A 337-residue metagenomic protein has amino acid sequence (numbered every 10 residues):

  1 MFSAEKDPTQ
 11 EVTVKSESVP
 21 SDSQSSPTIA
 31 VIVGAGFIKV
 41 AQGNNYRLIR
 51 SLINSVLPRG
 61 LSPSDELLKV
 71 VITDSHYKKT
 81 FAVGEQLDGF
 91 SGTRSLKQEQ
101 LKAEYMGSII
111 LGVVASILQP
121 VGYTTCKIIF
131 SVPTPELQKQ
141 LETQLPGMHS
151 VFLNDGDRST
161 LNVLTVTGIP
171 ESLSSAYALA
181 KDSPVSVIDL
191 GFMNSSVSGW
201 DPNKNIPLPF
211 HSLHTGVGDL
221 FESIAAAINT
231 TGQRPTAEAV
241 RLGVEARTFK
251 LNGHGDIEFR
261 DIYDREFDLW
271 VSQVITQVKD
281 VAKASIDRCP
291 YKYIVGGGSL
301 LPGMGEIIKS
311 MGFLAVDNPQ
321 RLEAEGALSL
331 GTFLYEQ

Functional and structural regions predicted by a protein language model:
M1-V187, K204-D219, V240-Q337: Nucleotide/phosphate-binding catalytic cleft detector across ATP-hydrolyzing and phosphate-transferring enzymes
I188-F192: Active-site-proximal alpha-helical scaffolds that flank and shape metal-associated catalytic sites
S196-S198: A structural feature that tracks compact, well-ordered secondary-structure segments with a strong bias toward
W200-P202: PRPP/pyrophosphate-binding module of the type I phosphoribosyltransferase fold
E222-A226, R234: Long, charge-rich alpha-helical interaction segments
P235-A239: Flexible, glycine/charged-enriched surface loops at secondary-structure junctions
